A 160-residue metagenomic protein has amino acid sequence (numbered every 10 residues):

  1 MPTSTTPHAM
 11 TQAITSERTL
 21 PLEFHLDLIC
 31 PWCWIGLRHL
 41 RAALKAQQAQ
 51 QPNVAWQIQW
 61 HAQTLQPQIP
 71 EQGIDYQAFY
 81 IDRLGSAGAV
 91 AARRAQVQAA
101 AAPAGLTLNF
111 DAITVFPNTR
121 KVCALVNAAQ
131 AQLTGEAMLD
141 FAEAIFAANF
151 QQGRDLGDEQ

Functional and structural regions predicted by a protein language model:
T3-S16, Q48-N53: Intrinsically disordered, low-complexity terminal tails and inter-domain linkers enriched for S/T/G/P/D/E
Q12-R41: Local sequence-structure signature of Cys/Sec-based thiol-disulfide redox active-site neighborhoods
P31, Q68-I69, G153: A generic structural signal for short coil/turn motifs at secondary-structure boundaries
R38-N149: Structural alpha/beta surface segment adjacent to cysteine/selenocysteine redox centers across thiol/disulfide enzymes
R94, E159-Q160: Short, surface-exposed alpha-helical segments at coil->helix boundaries
F146-G153, Q160: Acyltransferase
